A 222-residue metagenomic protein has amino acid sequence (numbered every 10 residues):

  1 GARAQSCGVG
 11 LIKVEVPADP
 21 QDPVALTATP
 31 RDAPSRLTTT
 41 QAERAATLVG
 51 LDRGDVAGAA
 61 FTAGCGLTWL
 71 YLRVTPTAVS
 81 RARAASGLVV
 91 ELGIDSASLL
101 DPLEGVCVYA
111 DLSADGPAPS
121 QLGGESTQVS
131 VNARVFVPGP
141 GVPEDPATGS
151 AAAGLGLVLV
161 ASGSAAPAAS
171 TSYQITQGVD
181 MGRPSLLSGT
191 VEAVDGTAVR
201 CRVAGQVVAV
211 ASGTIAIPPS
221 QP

Functional and structural regions predicted by a protein language model:
G1-P222: Active-site proximal loop and beta-alpha junction motif in alpha/beta enzyme cores
